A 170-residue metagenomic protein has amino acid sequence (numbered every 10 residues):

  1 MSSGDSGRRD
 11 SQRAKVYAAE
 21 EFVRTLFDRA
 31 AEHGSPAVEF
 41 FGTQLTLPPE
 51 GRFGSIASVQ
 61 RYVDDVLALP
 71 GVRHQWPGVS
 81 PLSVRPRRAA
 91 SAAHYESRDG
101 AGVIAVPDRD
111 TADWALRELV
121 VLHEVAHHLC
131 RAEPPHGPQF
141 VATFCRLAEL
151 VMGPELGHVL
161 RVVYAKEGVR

Functional and structural regions predicted by a protein language model:
M1-L119, H128-R170: Active-site-proximal or metal-binding-adjacent scaffold patches in catalytic folds
E124: Walker B catalytic acidic pair
